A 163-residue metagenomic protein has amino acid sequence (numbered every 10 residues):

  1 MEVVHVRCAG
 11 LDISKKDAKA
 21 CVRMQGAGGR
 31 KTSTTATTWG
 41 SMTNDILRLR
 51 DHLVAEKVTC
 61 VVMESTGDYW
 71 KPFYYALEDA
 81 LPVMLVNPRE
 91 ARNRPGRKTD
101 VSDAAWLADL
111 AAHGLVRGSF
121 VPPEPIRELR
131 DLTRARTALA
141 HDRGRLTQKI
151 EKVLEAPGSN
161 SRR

Functional and structural regions predicted by a protein language model:
M1-R163: Phosphate- and other anionic-substrate recognition elements at nucleic-acid/protein interfaces
